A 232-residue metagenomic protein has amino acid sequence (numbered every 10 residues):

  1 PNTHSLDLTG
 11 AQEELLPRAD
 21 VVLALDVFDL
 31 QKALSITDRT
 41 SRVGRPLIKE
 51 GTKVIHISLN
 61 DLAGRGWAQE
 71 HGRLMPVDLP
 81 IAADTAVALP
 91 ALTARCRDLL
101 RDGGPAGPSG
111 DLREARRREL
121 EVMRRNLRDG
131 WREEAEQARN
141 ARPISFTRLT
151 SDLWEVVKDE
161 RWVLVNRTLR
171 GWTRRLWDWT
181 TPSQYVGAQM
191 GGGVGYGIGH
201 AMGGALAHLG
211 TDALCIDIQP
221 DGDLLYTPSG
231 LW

Functional and structural regions predicted by a protein language model:
P1, A11-L30, G171-W232: Thiamine diphosphate
N2-L120: Glycine-rich, acidic loop regions that bind phosphate or pyrophosphate groups
A24-L25, H56, I81-A83, V163-R167 (+2 more regions): General beta-strand structural signal in soluble alpha/beta enzymes
L34-D38, D152, G230-L231: A short acidic, amphipathic alpha-helical/loop segment
I57, A91-R95, L99, D152-D159 (+3 more regions): Generic, well-ordered alpha-helical scaffold segments in large soluble proteins
I81, T85-A88, L149, V194-H200 (+1 more regions): Catalytic-loop motifs flanking and including active-site residues across diverse enzymes
E121-G210: Active-site diphosphate/adenylate-binding microenvironment
